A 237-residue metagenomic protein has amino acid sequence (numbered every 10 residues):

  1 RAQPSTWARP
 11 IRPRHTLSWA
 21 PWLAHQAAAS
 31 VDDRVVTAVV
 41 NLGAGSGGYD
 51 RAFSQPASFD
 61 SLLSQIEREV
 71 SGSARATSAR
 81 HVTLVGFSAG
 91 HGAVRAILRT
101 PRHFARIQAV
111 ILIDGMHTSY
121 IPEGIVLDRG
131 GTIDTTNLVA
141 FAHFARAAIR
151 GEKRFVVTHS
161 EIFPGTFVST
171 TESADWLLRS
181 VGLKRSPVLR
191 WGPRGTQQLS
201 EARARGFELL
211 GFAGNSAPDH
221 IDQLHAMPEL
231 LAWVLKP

Functional and structural regions predicted by a protein language model:
Q3-G72, R194-L209: Active-site machinery of serine-nucleophile hydrolases
Y49-S64, G86-A89, I133-N137, S169 (+1 more regions): Phosphate/oxyanion-binding active-site loops and adjacent basic polyanion-contact surfaces
D60-V70, G92-V94, G131-R146: A Trp-anchored, charged/polar loop motif used as the substrate-binding/catalytic surface of acyl/ester-handling
R75-S88, V110: Alpha/beta-hydrolase fold nucleophile elbow
V85-I97: Glycine-rich nucleophile elbow surrounding the catalytic serine of serine-hydrolase chemistry
A96-Q108: Conserved hydrolase catalytic core segment
A105-H220: The feature captures the conserved acid-bearing segment of alpha/beta-hydrolase catalytic domains
A213, D222-P237: Catalytic active-site module of serine/aspartate enzymes centered on a nucleophile-bearing elbow/loop
